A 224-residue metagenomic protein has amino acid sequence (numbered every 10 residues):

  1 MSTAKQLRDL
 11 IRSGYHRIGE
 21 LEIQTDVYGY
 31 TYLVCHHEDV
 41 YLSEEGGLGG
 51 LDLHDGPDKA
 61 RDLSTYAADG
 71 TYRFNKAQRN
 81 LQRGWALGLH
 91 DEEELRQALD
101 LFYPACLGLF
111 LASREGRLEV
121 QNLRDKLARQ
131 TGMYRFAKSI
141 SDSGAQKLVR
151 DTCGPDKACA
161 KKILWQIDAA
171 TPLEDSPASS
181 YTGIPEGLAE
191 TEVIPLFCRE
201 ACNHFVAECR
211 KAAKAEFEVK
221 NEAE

Functional and structural regions predicted by a protein language model:
M1-E224: Acidic, polar-rich N-terminal leader regions of halophilic archaeal proteins
